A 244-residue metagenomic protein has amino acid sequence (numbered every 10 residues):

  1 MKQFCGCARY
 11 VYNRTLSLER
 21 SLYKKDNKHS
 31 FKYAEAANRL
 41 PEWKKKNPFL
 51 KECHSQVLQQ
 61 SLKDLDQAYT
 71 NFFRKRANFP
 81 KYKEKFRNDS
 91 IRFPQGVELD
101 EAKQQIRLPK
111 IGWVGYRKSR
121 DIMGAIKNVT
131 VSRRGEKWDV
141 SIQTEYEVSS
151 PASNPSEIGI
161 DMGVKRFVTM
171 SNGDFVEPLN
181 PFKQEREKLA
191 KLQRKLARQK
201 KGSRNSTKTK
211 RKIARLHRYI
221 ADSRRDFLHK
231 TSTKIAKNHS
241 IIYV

Functional and structural regions predicted by a protein language model:
M1-V244: Nucleic-acid substrate recognition interfaces
